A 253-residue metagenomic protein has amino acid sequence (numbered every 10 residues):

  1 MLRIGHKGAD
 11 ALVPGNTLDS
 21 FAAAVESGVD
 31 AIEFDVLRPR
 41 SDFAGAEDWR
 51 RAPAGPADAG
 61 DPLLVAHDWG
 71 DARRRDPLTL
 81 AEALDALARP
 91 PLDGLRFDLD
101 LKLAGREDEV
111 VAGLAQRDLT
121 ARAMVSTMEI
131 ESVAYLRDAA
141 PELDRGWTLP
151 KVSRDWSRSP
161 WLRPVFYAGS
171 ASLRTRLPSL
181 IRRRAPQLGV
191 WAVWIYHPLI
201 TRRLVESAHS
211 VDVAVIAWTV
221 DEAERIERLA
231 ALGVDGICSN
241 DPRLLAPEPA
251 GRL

Functional and structural regions predicted by a protein language model:
M1-L253: Phosphate-group recognition and catalysis centered on beta-loop-alpha active-site segments
